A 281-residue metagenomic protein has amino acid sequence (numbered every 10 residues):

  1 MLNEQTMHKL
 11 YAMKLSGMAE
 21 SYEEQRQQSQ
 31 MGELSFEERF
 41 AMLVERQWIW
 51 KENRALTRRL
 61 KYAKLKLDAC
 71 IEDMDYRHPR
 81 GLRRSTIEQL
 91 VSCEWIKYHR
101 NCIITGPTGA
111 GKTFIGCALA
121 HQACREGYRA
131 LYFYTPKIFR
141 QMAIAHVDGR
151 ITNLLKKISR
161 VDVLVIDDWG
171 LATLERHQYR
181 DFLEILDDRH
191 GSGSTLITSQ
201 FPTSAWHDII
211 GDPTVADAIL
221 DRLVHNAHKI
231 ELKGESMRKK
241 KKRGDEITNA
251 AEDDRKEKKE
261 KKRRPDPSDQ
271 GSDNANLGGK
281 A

Functional and structural regions predicted by a protein language model:
H8, E24-Q28, D73, N101-C102 (+1 more regions): Short hinge/gating elements
Y11, S16-L67: Interdomain "pre-motor" coupling segment immediately N-terminal to P-loop NTPase/helicase cores
Y22, R129, F133, K137-R160 (+1 more regions): Replace "adjacent to P-loop NTPase cores in ATP/GTP-dependent enzymes" with "adjacent to NTP-binding cores
N53-T105: Extended interfacial segments that mediate partner engagement and assembly in macromolecular machines
L82-R160: Conserved P-loop
V163: Walker B motif beta-strand of ABC-family P-loop ATPases
